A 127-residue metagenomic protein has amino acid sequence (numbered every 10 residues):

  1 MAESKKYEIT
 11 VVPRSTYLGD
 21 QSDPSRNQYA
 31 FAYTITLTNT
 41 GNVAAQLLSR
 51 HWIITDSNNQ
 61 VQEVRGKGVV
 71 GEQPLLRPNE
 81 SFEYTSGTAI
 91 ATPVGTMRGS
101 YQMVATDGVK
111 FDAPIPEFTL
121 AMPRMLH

Functional and structural regions predicted by a protein language model:
M1-Q28: Low-complexity, acidic Ser/Thr/Pro/Gly-rich terminal tails and inter-domain linkers that flank the onset of structured
I9, A45, Q62, V109-A113: Short beta-strand segments
Q28-T34: Short, solvent-exposed loop/turn segments enriched in Ser/Thr/Gly
L37-G41: Asparagine-centered strand-capping/turn motif at beta-strand->loop junctions
V43-Q62, M103: Short acidic, flexible loop segments centered on an aromatic residue
D56-N59, G71-S81, L120-H127: Short, surface-exposed linear segments at secondary-structure transitions and domain or protein termini
Q62-V94: Intrinsically disordered, low-complexity Pro/Gly/Ser/Thr-rich segments with frequent PxxP/GP/PP motifs and embedded
A89-H127: Terminal connector regions
